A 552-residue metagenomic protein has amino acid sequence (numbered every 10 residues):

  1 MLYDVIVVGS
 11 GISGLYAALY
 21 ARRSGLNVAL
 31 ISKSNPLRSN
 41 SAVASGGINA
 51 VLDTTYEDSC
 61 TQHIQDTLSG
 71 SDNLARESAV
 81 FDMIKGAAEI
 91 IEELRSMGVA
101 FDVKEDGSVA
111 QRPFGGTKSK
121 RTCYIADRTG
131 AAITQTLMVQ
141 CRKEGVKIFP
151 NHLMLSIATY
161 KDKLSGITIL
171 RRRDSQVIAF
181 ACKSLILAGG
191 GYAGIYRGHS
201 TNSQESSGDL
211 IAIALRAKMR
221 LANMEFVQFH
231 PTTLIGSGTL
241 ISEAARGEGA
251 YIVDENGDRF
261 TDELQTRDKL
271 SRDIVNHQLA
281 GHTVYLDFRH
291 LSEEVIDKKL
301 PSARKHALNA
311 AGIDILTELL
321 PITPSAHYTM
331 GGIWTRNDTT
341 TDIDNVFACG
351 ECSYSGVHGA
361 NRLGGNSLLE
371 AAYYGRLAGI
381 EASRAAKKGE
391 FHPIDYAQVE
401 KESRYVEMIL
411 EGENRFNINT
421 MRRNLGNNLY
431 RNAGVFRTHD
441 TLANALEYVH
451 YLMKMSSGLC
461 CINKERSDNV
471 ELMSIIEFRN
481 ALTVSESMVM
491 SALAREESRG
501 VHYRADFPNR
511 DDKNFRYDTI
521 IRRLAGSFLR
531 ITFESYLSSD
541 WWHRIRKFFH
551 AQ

Functional and structural regions predicted by a protein language model:
M1-Y3, S175-S184, D342-I343: Core beta-strand elements of the Rossmann-like FAD/NAD(P) dinucleotide-binding domain in flavoenzyme oxidoreductases
M1-Y3, S24, N35-L37, V43-A44 (+13 more regions): Glycine- and aromatic-enriched mobile tails/lids
V5-L30: N-terminal Rossmann-like FAD-binding beta1-loop-alpha1 element of flavoenzymes
S34-D66, D72: Conserved N-terminal glycine-rich FAD pyrophosphate-binding loop of Rossmann-like flavoproteins
P36, I213, M219-P321, E381-E390 (+2 more regions): An anion/pyrophosphate-binding glycine-rich loop and adjacent beta-alpha core in soluble alpha-beta enzymes
A75-K85, R121-V139, F149, S200-G208 (+2 more regions): Short beta-strand to alpha-helix junction loop
S96-Q176, A188-G189, H230-S237, I252: Conserved redox-cofactor binding core of oxidoreductases
S184-T239, G364-E381: Glycine-rich loop(s) and the adjacent beta-strand/alpha-helix scaffold that form part
